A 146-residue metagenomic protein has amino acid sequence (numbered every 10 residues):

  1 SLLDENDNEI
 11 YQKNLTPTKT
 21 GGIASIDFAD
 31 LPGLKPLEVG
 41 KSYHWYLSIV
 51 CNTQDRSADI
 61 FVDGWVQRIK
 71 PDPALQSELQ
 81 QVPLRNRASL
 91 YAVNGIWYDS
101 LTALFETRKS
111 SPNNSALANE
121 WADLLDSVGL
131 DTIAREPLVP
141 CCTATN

Functional and structural regions predicted by a protein language model:
L2-D4: Conserved aromatic beta-strand anchor motif in extracellular beta-sandwich/beta-rich domains
E9-G22: Solvent-exposed serine/threonine-rich low-complexity stretches and specific carbohydrate-binding patches
T20-I26, P71-L75: Short, surface-exposed linear segments at secondary-structure transitions and domain or protein termini
A24-V39: Signal that preferentially marks extracellular ectodomain short beta-strand elements of beta-sandwich modules
V39, C51-N86, L90-N94: Extended, polar beta-sheet/loop recognition surfaces of beta-rich domains that mediate binding to diverse ligands
V39-N52, F105: Internal, hydrophobic beta-strand segments that form the core of beta-sheet-rich folds
Q80-N146: Alpha-helical protein-protein interaction scaffolds
